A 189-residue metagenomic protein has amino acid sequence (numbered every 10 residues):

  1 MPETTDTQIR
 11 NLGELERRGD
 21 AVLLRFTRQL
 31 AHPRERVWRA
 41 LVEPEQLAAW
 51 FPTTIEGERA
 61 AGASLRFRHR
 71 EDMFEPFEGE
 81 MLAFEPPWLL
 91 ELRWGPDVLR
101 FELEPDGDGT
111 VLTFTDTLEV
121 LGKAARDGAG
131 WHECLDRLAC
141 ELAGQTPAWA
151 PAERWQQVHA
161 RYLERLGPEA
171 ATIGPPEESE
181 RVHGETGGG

Functional and structural regions predicted by a protein language model:
M1-I9, L118-E177: A conserved amphipathic terminal alpha-helix motif
M1-T54, R181-G189: Hydrophobic ligand-binding cavity/cleft-lining segments
T5, N11, L23, L82 (+1 more regions): Beta-strand/loop substructures that line and gate deep hydrophobic ligand-binding cavities in soluble
G13-E16, I55-E58, E80-F84, L103-E104: Short, exposed beta-strand/loop patches in secreted or surface proteins that constitute
R25-F26, H32, R36, P44-E80 (+1 more regions): Short beta-edge strand/loop motif at the mouth of beta-sheet-based domains
L30, E71-M73, G95, D106-G107: Short loop/turn positions at the edges of beta-strands in beta-sheet-rich folds
E35, R39, A83, C140: Replace "anionic and nucleotidyl ligands
